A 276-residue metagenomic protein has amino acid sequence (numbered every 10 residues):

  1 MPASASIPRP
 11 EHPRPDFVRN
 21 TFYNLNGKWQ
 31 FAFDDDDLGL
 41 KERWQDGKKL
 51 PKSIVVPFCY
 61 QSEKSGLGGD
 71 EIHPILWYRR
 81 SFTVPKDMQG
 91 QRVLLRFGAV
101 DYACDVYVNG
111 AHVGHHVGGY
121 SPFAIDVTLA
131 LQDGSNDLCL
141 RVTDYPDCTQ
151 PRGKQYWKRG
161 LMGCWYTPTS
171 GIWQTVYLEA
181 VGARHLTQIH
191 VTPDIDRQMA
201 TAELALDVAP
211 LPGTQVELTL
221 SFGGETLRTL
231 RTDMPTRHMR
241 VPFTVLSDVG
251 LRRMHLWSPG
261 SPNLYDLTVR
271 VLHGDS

Functional and structural regions predicted by a protein language model:
M1-S276: Secreted/periplasmic carbohydrate-active enzymes, especially glycoside hydrolases
